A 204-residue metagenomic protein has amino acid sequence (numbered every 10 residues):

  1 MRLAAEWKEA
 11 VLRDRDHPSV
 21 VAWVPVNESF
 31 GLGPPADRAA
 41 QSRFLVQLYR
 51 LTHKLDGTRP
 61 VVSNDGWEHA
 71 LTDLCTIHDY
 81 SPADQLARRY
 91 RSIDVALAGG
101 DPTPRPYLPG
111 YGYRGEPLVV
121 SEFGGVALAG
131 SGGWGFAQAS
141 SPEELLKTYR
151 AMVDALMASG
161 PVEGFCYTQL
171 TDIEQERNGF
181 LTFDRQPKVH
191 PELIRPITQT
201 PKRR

Functional and structural regions predicted by a protein language model:
M1-R185, L193: Substrate-binding/catalytic cleft of secreted carbohydrate-active enzymes, primarily glycoside hydrolases
F183-R204: Loop/helix patches that line or flank the sugar-binding groove of alpha-linked glycan CAZymes
